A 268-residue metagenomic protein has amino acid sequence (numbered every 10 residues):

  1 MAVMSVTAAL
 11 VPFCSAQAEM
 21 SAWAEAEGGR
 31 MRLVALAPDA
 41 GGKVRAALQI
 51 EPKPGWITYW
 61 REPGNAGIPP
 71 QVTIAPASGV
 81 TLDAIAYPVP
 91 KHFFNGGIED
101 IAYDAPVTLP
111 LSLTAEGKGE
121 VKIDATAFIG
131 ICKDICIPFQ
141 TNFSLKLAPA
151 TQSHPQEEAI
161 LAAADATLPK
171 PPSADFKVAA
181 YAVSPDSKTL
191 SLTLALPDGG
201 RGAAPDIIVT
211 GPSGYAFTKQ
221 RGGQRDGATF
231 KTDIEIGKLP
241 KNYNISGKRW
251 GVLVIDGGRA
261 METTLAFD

Functional and structural regions predicted by a protein language model:
A2-P12: Bacterial N-terminal signal peptides
Q17-D268: Extracellular/lumen-exposed scaffold segments
